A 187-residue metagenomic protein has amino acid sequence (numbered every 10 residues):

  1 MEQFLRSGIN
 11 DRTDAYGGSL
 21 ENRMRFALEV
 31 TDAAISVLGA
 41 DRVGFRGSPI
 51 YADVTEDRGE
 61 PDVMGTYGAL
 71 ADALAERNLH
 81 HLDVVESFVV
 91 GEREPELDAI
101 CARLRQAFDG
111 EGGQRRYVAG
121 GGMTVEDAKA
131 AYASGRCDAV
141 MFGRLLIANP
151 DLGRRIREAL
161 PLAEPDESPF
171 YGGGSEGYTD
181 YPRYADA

Functional and structural regions predicted by a protein language model:
M1-A187: Flavin-dependent oxidoreductase catalytic cores
